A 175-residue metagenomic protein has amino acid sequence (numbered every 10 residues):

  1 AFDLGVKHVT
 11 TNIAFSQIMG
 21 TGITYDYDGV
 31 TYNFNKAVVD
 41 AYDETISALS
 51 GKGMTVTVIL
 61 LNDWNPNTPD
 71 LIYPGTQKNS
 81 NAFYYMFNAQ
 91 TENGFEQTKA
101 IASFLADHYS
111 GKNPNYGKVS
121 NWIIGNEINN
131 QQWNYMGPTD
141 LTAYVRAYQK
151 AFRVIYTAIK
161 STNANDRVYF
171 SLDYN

Functional and structural regions predicted by a protein language model:
A1: An acidic-aromatic substrate-binding cleft motif
L4-N175: Substrate-binding cleft and catalytic face of glycoside hydrolase catalytic domains, especially the flexible beta-alpha
